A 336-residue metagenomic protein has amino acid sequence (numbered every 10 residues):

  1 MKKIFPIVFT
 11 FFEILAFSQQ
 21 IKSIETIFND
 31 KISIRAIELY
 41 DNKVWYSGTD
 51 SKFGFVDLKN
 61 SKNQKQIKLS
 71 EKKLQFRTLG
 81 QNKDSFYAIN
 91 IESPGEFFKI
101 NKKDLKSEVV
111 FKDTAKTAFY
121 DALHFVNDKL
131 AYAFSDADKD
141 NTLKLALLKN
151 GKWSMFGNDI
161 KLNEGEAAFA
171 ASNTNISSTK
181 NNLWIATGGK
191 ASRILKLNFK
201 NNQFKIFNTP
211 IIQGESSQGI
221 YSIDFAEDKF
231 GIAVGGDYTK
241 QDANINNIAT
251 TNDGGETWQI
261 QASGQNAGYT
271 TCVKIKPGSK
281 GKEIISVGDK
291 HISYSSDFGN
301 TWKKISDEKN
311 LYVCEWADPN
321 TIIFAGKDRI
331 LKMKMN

Functional and structural regions predicted by a protein language model:
M1-I24: Bacterial Sec-dependent N-terminal signal peptides
T26-S51: Beta-strand-rich domains and repeat architectures in extracellular enzymes and scaffolds, especially beta-propellers
K52-F53, S93-G95, A137-N141, K190-R193 (+2 more regions): Short glycine/acidic-enriched loop and turn motifs that connect beta-strands
V56, I100, F125, A146-N150 (+5 more regions): Conserved Ser/Thr-centered positions that define the repeating blades of beta-propeller domains
K62-F98, S107-D121: Blade-loop segments of beta-propeller domains
S154-A168, F207-G214: Surface-exposed loop and turn segments in beta-propeller and other repeat-based domains that flank or scaffold
A262-C272, T301-D318: Conserved blade-ending motifs and adjacent loop-strand segments that build the rim/top face of beta-propeller domains
E315-N336: Blade-level signature of beta-propeller repeat domains, shared across WD40, Kelch, NHL, RCC1 and BNR/Asp-box propellers
